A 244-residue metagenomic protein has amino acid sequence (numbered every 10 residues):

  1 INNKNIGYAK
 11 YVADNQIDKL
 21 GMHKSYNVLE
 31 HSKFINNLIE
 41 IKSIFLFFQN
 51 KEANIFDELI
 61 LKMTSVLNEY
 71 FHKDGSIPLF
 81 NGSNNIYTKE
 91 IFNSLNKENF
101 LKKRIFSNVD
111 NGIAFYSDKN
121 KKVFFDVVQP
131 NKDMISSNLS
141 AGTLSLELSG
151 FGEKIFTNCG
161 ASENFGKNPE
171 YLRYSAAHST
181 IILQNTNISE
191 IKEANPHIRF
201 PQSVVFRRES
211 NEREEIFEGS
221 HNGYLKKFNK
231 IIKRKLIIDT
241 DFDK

Functional and structural regions predicted by a protein language model:
I1-N27: Active-site lining segments of carbohydrate-active enzymes
Y11, L95-L101, I191-A194: Short, charged, low-hydrophobicity "junction" segments
Q16, M22, S76-L79, E170 (+2 more regions): Residue-level preference for alpha-helix termini and adjacent loops
D18-C159, N211: Carbohydrate-active enzyme catalytic cores, enriched for enzymes that act on polyanionic acidic polysaccharides
R104-K244: Non-catalytic C-terminal accessory modules of carbohydrate-active enzymes
